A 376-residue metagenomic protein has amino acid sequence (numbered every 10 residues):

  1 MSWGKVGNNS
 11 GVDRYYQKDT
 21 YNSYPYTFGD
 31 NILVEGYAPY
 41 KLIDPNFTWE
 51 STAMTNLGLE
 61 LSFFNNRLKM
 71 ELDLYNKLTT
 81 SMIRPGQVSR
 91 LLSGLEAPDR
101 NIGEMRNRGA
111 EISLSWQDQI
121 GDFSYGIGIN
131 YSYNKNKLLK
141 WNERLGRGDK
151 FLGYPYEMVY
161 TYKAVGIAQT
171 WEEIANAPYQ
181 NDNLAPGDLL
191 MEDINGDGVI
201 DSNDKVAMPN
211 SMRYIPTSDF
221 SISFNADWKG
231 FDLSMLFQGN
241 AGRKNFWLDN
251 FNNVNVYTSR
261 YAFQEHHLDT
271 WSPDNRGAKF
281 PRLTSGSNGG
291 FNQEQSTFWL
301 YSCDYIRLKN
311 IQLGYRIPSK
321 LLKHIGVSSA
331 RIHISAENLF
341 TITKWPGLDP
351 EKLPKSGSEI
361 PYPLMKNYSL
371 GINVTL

Functional and structural regions predicted by a protein language model:
S2-E50, K69-M105, R147: Solvent-exposed loop/turn elements at secondary-structure boundaries
W3-G7, L74-T80, W116-D118, Y131-K137 (+6 more regions): Transmembrane beta-strands of outer-membrane beta-barrel pores
Y26-K69, A97-I120, G153-T161, R213-D219 (+1 more regions): Outer-membrane beta-barrel signature, preferentially recognizing the C-terminal barrel domain of Gram-negative
L57-L61, L72, I112-W116, Y131 (+5 more regions): Residues on the lipid-exposed face of transmembrane beta-strands in outer-membrane beta-barrel proteins
N66-M70, G121-F123, G230-M235, K320-L321: Repeated loop/turn-to-beta-strand initiation elements of outer-membrane beta-barrel proteins
D99-N107, D149-I174, P273-A278, Q293 (+1 more regions): C-terminal beta-signal and terminal closure region of outer-membrane beta-barrel proteins
R100-G103, Q117-Y214: Conserved small-residue
N240-R331, A336: Extracytoplasmic gating/loop element in the C-terminal half of outer-membrane beta-barrel translocons and assembly
